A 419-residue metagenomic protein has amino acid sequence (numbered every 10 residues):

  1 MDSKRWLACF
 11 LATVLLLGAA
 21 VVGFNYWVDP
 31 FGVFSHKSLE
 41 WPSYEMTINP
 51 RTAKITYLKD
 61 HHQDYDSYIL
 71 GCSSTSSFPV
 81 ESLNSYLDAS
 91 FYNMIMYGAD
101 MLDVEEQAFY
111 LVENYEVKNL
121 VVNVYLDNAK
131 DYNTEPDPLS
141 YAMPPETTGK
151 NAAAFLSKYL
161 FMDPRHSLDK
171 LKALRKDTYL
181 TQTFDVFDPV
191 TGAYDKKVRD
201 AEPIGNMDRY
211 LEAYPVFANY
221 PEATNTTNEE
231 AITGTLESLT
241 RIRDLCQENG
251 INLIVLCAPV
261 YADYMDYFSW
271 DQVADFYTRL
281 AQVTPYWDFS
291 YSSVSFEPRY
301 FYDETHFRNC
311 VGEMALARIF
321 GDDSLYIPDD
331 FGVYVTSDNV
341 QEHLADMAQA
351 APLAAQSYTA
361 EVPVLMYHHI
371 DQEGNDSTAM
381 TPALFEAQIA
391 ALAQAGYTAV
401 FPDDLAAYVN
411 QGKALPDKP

Functional and structural regions predicted by a protein language model:
A8-Y26: Hydrophobic membrane-insertion alpha-helices, especially the h-region of bacterial N-terminal signal peptides
P30-N93, A99-Y110, T398, D403-Q411: Membrane/wall-proximal cationic-aromatic binding patches
I69-F155: Membrane-embedded segments
Y86-N93, A218-T226, L256, L365-N375: Acidic/histidine-rich, surface-exposed loop or edge segments in extracytoplasmic proteins
V124, N133-R243, Q247-E248, G332-P352: Secreted/periplasmic serine-hydrolase-like ester/acetyl group-modifying domain
D208-V294: Flexible, glycine-rich surface segments
Y267-P352: C-terminal regions of proteins
S357-P419: Active-site beta->alpha N-cap acidic-glycine motif
